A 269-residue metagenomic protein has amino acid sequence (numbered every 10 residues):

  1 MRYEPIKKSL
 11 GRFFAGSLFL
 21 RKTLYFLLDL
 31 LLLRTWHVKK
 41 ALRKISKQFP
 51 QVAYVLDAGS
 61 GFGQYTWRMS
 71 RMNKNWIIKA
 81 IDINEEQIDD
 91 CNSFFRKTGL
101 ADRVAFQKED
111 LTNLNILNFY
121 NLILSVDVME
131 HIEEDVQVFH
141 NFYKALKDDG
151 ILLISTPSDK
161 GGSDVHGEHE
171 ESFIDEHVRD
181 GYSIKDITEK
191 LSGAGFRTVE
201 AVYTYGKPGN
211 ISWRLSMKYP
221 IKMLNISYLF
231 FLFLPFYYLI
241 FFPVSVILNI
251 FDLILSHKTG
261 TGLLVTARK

Functional and structural regions predicted by a protein language model:
M1-N118, L122, V126, V136-F139 (+5 more regions): Conserved N-terminal segment of class I S-adenosyl-L-methionine
D127-H131: A short His-aromatic
Q137-D148: A short glycine-rich, Lys/Arg-flanked "PGG" loop and its adjoining helix->strand segment in the class I
S155-R179, E189: Short, glycine-/aromatic-enriched active-site segment of Class I SAM-dependent methyltransferases
T188-V202: A SAM-dependent methyltransferase catalytic signature shared across enzymes that methylate proteins
E200-L232: Conserved catalytic loop of SAM-dependent methyltransferase domains
Y228-I254: A transmembrane-helix-recognition feature enriched in membrane-embedded lipid enzymes and envelope glyco-/phospholipid
